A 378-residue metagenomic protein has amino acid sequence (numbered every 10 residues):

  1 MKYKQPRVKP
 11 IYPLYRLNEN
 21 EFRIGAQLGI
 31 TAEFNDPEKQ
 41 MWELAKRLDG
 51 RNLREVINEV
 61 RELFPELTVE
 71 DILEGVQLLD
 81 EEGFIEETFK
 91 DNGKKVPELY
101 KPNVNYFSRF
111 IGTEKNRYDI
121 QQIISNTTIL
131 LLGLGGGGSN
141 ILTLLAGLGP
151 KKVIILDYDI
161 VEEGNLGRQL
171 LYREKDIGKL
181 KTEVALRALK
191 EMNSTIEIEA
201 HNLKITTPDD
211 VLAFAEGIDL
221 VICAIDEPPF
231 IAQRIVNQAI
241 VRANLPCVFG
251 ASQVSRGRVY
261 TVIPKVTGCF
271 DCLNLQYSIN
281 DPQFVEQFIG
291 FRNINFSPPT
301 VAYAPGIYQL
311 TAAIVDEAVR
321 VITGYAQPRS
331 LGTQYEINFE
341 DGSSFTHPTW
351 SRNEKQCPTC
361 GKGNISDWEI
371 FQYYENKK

Functional and structural regions predicted by a protein language model:
L17-Q27, A32-E33, R54-I129, E375-K378: N-terminal charged helix/coil linker that caps or initiates catalytic domains
A45-E55: Short capping segments at the starts of secondary-structure elements
N116-E162: Glycine-rich adenosine-cofactor-binding loop
K152-S194: Glycine-rich phosphate-binding loop and adjoining beta1-alpha1-beta2 segment of Rossmann-like nucleotide-binding folds
P208-G217: Short amphipathic alpha-helix with an adjacent loop that forms part of the alpha/beta core around
L220-V259: ADP-ribose/adenylate-binding Rossmann-like module
T267-Q334: Adenosine-phosphate binding glycine-rich loop
Y325-K378: Phosphate-binding loop/pocket of nucleotide- and phosphate-handling active sites
